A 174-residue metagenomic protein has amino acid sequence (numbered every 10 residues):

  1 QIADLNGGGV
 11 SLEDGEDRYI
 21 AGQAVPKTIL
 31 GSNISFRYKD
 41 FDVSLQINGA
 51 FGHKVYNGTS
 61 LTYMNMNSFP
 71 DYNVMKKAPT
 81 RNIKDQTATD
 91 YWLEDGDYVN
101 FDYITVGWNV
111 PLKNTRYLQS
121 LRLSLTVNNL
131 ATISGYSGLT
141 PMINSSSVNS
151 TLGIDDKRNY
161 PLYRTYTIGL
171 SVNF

Functional and structural regions predicted by a protein language model:
Q1-S44, I83-L93, F101-Y103, G107-P111: Outer-membrane beta-barrel transmembrane strand signature
L5-L12, M64-P79, T140-D156: Surface-exposed loop/turn segments flanking beta-strands in extracellular/periplasmic regions
P26-L30, D97-D102, Q119, L162-Y166: Residues that define the transmembrane beta-barrel architecture of outer-membrane proteins
S32, Y38, V43-L45, Q119-L125 (+1 more regions): Transmembrane beta-strands of outer-membrane beta-barrel proteins
S35, F41-G58, T62, R158-N159 (+1 more regions): Membrane-proximal, glycine/serine-rich, low-complexity loop/turn segments characteristic of large bacterial
N48-L130, G135, N144: Extracytoplasmic gating/loop element in the C-terminal half of outer-membrane beta-barrel translocons and assembly
K84-A88, S134-F174: C-terminal beta-signal and terminal closure region of outer-membrane beta-barrel proteins
